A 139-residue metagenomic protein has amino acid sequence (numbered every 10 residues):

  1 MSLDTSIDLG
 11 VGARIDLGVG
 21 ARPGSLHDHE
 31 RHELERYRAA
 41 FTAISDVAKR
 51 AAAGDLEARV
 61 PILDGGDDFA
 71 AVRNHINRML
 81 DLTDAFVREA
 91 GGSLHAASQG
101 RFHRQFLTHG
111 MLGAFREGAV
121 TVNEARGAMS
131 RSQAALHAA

Functional and structural regions predicted by a protein language model:
S2-G10, G18-A138: Polar/charged heptad-repeat coiled-coil helices used as signal-transmission/dimerization stalks
